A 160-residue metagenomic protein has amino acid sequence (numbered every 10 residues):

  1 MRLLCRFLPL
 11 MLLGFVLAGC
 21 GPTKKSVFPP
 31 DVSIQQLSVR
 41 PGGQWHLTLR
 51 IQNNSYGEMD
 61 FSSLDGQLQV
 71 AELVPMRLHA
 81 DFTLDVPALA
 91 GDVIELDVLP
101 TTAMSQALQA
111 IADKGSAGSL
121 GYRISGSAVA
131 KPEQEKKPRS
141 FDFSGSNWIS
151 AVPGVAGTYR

Functional and structural regions predicted by a protein language model:
M1-L8: Bacterial N-terminal signal peptides that target proteins for export
V16-G19: C-terminal motif of bacterial Sec signal peptides marking the signal peptidase cleavage site
G21-K24: Bacterial signal peptide processing site
V27, V39-H79, A130, Q134-F141: Post-signal-peptide N-terminal segment of Sec-exported extracytoplasmic proteins
D31, H46-R50, D65-Q67, T83 (+2 more regions): Beta-strand secondary-structure signal
S33-Q44, Q52-D60, D85-A88, I111-G118: Short, solvent-exposed beta-strand/turn "edge" segments of beta-rich domains on protein surfaces
A71-A107: Intrinsically disordered, low-complexity Pro/Gly/Ser/Thr-rich segments with frequent PxxP/GP/PP motifs and embedded
T102-G157: Terminal connector regions
